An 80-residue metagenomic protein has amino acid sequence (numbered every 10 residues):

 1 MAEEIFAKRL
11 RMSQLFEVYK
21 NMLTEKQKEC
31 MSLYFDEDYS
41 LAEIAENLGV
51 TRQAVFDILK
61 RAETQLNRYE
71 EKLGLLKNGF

Functional and structural regions predicted by a protein language model:
M1-Q14: Acidic, proline/glycine-rich intrinsically disordered inter-domain spacer in sigma factors
Q14-L23: Short amphipathic alpha-helical boundary/capping segments
E25-E37: Short amphipathic alpha helix immediately N-terminal
C30-M31, E43-A45, V55: Hydrophobic positions on the alpha-helical face of helix-turn-helix-like DNA-binding modules
I58-R61: Residues within the DNA-recognition helix of helix-turn-helix
E63-E70: C-terminal flanking helix
E71-F80: Short, basic, alpha-helical segments at the C-terminal edge of helix-turn-helix-like DNA-binding modules
